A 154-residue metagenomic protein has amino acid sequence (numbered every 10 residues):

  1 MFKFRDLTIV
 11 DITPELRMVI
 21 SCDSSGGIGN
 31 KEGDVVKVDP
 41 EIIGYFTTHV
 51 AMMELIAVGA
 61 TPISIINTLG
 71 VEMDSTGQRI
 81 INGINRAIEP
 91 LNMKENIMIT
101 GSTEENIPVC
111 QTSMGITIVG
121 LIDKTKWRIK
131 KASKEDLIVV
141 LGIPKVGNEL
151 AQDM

Functional and structural regions predicted by a protein language model:
M1-M154: Helix-biased detector of long, well-ordered alpha-helical tracts
